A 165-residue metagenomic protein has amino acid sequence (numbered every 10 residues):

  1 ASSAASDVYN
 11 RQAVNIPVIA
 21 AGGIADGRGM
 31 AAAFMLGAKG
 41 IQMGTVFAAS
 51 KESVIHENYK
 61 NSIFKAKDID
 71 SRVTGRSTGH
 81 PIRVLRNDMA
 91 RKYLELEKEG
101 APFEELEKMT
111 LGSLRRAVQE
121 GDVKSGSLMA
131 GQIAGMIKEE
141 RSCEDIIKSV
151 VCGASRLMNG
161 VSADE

Functional and structural regions predicted by a protein language model:
A1-Y9: Single conserved hydrophobic/aromatic residue that forms the stacking wall/gate of nucleotide- or nucleobase-binding
A4-A5, A20, A33, A38: Small-residue (primarily alanine) positions within well-ordered alpha-helices, especially packing/interaction faces
A13, G27-E165: Alpha/beta catalytic cores of nucleotide-metabolism and tRNA/nucleoside-modifying enzymes
A13-A21: Short beta-strand/loop segments at the ligand-binding rim of alpha/beta enzyme cores
G22-D26: A short glycine-centered flexible hinge/capping loop motif at secondary-structure junctions
